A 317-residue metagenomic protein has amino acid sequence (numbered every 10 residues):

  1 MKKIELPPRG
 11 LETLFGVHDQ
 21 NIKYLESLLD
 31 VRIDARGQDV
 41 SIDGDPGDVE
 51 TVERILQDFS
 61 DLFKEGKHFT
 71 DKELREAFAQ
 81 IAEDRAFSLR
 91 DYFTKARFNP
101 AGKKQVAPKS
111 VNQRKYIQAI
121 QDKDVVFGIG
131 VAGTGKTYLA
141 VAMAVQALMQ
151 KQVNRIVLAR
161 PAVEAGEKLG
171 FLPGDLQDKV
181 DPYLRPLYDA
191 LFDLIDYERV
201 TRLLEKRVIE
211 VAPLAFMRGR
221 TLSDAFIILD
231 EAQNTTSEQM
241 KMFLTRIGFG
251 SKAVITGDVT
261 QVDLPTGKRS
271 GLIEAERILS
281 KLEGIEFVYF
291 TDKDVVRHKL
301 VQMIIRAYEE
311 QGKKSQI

Functional and structural regions predicted by a protein language model:
M1-E12: Short glycine-/aliphatic-rich beta-strand segments at the starts of folded cytosolic domains
G10-L29: Short amphipathic alpha-helix segments
D30-R32, F287-V288: A short linear hydrophobic-aromatic micro-motif
R32-A35, L282: Short, flexible turn/loop "capping" segments at secondary-structure junctions
D34-F93: Interdomain "pre-motor" coupling segment immediately N-terminal to P-loop NTPase/helicase cores
D39, A101-L229, Q233-I317: Conserved helicase motor core of SF1/SF2 NTP-dependent helicases
A82-K104, P108-V111: Conserved loop-to-helix interface motifs that mediate assembly, gating, or partner/ligand docking in ancient ring
